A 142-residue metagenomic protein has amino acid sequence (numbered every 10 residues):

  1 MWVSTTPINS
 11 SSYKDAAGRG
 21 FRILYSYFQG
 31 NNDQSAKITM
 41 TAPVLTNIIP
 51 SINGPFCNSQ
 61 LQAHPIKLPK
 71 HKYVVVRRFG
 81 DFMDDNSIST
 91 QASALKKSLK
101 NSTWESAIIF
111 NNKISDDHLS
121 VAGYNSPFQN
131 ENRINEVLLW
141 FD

Functional and structural regions predicted by a protein language model:
M1-D142: A solvent-exposed interaction/effector surface
